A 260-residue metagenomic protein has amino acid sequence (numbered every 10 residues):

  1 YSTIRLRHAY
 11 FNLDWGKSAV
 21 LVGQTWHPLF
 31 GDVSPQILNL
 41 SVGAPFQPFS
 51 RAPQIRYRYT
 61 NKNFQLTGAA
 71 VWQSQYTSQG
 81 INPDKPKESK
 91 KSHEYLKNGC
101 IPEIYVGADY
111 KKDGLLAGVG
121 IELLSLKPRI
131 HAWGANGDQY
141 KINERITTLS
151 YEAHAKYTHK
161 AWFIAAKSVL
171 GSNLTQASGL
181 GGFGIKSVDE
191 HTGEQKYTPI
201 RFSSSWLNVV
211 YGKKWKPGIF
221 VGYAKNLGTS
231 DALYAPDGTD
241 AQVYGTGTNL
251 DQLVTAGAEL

Functional and structural regions predicted by a protein language model:
Y1-L13, K17, L29-V42, Q79 (+7 more regions): Surface-exposed loop and membrane-interface regions of Gram-negative outer-membrane beta-barrel proteins
Y1-T77, C100-I101, Y105-L116, Y157-L170: Outer membrane beta-barrel
I4-H8, S50-A52, I101-Y105, I146-S150 (+2 more regions): Transmembrane beta-barrel architecture of outer-membrane proteins
Y10, G43-P45, R56, S92-L96 (+6 more regions): Outer-membrane beta-barrel proteins
I37-P45, R51-P53, V71-Q73, P83-K90 (+4 more regions): A signal for specific C-terminal beta-sheet/loop modules enriched in small/flexible residues with GP/PG/PP motifs
K112-D251: Detector for outer-membrane/organellar transmembrane beta-barrel domains, recognizing the amphipathic beta-strand
